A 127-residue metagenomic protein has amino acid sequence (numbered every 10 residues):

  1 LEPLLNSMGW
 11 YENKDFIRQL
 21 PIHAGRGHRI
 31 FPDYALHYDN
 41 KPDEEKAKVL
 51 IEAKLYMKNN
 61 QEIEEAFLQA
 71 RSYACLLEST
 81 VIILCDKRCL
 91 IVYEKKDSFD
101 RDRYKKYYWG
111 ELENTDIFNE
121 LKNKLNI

Functional and structural regions predicted by a protein language model:
L1-V81, C89-I127: A short, conserved, highly charged catalytic patch centered on acidic carboxylates
